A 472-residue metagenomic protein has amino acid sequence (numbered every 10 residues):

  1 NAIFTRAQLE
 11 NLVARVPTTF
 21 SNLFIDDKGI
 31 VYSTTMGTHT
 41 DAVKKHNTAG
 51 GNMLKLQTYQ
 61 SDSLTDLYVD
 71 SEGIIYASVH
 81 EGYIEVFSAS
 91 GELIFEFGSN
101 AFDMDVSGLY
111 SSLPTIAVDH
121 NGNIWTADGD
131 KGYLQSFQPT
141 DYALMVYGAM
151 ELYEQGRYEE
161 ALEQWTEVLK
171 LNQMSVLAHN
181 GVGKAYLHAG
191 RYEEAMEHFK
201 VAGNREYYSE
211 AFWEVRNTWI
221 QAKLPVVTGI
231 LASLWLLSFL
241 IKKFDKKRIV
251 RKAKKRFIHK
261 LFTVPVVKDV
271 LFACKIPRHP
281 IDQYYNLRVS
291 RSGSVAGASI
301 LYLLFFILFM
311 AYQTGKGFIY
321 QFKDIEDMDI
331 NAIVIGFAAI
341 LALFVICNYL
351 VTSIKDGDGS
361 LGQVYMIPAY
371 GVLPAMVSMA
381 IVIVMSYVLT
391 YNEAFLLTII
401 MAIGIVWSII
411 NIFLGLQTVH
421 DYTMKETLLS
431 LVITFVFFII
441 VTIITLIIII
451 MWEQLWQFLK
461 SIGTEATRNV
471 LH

Functional and structural regions predicted by a protein language model:
N1-H179: Eukaryotic scaffold repeat domains enriched in small/polar residues
E154-Q155, H188-A189, A222: Register position in tetratricopeptide repeats
M174-A178, G203-T218: Boundary/linker segments of alpha-helical solenoid repeat arrays
L187-S209, W235-L236: TPR/TPR-like (Sel1-like) alpha-helical repeat modules
F212-L231: Juxtamembrane/start-of-transmembrane alpha-helix segments at the extracytoplasmic/lumenal side of membrane anchors
I258-G362: Selected alpha-helical membrane-embedding segments in polytopic membrane proteins
N331-I335, F344-I450, Q454: Hydrophobic alpha-helical transmembrane segments and adjacent short intramembrane/lumenal linkers of inner/organellar
